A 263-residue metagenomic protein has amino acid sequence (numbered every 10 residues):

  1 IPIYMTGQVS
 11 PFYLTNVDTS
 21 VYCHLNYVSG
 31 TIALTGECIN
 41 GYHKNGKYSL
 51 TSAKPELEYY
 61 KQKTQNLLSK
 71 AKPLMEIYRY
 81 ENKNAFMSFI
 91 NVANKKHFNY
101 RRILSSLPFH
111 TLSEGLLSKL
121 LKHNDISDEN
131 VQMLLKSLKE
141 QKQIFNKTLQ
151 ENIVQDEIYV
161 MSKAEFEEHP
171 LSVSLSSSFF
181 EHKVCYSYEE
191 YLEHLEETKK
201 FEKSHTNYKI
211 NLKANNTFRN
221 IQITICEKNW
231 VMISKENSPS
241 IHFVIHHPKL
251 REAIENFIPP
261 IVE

Functional and structural regions predicted by a protein language model:
I1-V262: Hydrophobic protein-protein interaction segments
